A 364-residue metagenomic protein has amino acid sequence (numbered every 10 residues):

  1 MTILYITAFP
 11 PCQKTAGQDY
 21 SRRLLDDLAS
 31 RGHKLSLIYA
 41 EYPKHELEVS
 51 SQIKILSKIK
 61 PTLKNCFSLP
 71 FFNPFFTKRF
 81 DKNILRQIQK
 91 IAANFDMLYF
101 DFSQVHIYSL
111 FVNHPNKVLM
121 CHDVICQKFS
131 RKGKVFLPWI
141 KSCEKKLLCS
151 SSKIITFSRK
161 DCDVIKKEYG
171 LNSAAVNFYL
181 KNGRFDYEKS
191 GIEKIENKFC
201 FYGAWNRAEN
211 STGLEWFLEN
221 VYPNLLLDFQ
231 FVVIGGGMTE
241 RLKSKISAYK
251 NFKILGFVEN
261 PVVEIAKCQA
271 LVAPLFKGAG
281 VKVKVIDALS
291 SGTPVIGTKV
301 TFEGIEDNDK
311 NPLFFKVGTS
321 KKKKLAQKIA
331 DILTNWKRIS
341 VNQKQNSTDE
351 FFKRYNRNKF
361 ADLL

Functional and structural regions predicted by a protein language model:
M1-V49, A93: N-terminal subdomain of nucleotide-sugar transferases
R23, R86-Q89, I125, K134-I154: Membrane-proximal helix-turn-helix segments that form the acceptor-binding/catalytic region of lipid-linked
M97-L98, V112-S130: Active-site proximal beta-strand in glycosyltransferases
L110-P115, C149-T156, K160-G183: Helix-loop-beta element that forms the nucleotide-linked donor phosphate-binding surface in glycosyltransferases
S152, A266-G280, S291-T293: Acidic donor-binding loop of glycosyltransferase active sites
Y179-E188, K194-K245, I254, V258-E259 (+1 more regions): Conserved catalytic-core segment of nucleotide-activated headgroup transferases in glycan assembly
K284-D287, P294-K299: Short hydrophobic beta-strand element within catalytic cores of glycosyltransferases and related nucleotide-activated
K337-L364: A charged, aromatic-enriched C-terminal amphipathic alpha-helix characteristic of glycosyltransferases across folds
